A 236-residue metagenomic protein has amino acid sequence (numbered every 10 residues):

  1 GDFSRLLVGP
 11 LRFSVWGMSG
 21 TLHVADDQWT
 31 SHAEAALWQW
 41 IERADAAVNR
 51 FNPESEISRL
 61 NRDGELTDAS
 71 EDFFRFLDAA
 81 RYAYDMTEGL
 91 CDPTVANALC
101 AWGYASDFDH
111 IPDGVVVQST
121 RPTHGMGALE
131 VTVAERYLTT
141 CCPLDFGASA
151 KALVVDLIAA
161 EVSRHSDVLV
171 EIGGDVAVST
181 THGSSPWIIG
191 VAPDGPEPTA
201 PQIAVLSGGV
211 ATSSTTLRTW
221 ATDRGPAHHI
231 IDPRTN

Functional and structural regions predicted by a protein language model:
G1-T235: Mature catalytic core of soluble alpha/beta enzymes
